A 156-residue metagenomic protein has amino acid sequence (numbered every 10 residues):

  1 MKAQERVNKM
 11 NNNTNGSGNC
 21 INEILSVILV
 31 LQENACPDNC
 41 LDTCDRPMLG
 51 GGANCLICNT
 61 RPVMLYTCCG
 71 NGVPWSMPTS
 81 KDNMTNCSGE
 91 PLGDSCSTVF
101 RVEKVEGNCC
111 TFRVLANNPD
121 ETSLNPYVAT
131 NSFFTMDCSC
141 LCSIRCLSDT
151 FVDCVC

Functional and structural regions predicted by a protein language model:
K2-E106, T111-C156: Short glycine-rich, low-complexity segments
